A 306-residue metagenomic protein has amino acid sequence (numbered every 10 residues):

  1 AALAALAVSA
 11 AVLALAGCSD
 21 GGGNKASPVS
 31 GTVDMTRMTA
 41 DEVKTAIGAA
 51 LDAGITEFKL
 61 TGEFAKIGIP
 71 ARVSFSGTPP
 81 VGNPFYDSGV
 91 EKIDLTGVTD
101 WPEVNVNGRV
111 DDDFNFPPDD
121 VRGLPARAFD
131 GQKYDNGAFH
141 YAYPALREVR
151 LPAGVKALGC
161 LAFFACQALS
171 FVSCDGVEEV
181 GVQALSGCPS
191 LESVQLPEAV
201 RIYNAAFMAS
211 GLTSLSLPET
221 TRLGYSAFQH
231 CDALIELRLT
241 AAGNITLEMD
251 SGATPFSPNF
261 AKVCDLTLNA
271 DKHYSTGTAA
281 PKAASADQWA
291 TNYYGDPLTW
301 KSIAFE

Functional and structural regions predicted by a protein language model:
A1-A5: Bacterial N-terminal signal peptides that target proteins for export
A10-M35: Bacterial Sec-dependent N-terminal signal peptides
S30-A53: Acidic Gly/Asp/Thr-rich repetitive segments characteristic of extracellular carbohydrate-active and adhesion proteins
G31-M35, I55-K66, G89-G123, G137 (+7 more regions): Structural signature of tandem-repeat unit edges
A46-L51, S74-Y86, A128-Y141, F163 (+2 more regions): Leucine-rich repeat
K66-N83, D120-A126, E248-A253, K282-A286: Well-ordered, non-membrane alpha-helical segments in soluble/globular domains
P125-A128, G159-A162, G181-S186, Y203-A206 (+1 more regions): Consensus positions within tandem repeat domains that build extended binding/scaffold surfaces
A284-E306: C-terminal capping region of solenoid repeat domains
